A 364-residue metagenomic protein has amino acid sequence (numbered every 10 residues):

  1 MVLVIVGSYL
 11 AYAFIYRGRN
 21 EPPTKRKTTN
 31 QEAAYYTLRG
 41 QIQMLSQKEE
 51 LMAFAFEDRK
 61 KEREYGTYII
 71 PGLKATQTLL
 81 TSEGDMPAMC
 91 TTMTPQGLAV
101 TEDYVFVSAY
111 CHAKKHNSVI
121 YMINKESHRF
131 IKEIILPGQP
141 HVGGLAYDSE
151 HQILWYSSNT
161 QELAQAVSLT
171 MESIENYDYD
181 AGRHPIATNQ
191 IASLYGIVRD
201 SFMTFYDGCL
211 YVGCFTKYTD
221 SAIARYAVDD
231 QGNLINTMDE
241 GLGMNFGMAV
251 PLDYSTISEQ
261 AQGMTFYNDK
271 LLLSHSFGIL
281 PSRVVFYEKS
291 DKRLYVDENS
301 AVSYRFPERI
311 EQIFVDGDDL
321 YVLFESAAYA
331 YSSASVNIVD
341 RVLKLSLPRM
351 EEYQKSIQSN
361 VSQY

Functional and structural regions predicted by a protein language model:
M1-D85, R341-Y364: Sequence/structural signature of beta-propeller modules and their immediately flanking N-terminal secretory/stalk
T76-H116: Beta-strand-rich domains and repeat architectures in extracellular enzymes and scaffolds, especially beta-propellers
M86-C90, I134-G138, I191-G196, L252-I257 (+1 more regions): Surface loop/turn motifs at the tips and blade-to-blade linkers of beta-strand repeat domains
A88-T101, G143-Q152, Y195-Y211, I257-Y267 (+2 more regions): Structural signature of eukaryotic scaffold interfaces centered on beta-propeller domains
Y104-V107, I153-Y156, L210-G213, L271-S274 (+1 more regions): Conserved beta-propeller blade signature
Y110-H112, S158-Q161, F215-Y218, D269 (+2 more regions): Short loop/turn segments immediately following the C-termini of beta-strands
K114-Y121, E162-S173, Y218-D230, I279-K289 (+1 more regions): Structural motif
M248-D291: Loop/turn-rich, solvent-exposed surfaces of beta-rich toroidal or solenoidal domains
